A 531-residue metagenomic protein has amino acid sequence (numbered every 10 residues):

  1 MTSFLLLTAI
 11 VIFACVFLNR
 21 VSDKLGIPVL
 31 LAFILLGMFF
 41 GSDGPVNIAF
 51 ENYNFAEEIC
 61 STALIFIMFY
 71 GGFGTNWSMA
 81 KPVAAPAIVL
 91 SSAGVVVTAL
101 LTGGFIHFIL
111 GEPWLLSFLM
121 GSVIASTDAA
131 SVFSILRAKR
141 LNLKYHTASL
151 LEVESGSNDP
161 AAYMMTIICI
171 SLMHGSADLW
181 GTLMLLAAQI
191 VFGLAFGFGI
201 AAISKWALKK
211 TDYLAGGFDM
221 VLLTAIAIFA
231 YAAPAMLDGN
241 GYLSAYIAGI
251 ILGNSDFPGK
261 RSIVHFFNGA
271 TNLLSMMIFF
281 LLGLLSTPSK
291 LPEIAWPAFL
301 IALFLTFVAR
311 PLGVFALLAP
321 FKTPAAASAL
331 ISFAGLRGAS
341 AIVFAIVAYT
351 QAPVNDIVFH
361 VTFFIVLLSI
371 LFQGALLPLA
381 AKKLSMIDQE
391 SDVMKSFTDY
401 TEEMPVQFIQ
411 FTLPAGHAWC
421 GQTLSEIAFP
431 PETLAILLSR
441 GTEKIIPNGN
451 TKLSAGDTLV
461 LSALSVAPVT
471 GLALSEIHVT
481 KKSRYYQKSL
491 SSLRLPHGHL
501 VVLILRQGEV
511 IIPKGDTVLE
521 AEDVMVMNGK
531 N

Functional and structural regions predicted by a protein language model:
M1-E390, M394, E403: Transmembrane helical cores of multi-pass secondary ion antiporters/exchangers
L312, A319-L330, S340-N531: Cytosolic regulatory regions of ion transport systems
